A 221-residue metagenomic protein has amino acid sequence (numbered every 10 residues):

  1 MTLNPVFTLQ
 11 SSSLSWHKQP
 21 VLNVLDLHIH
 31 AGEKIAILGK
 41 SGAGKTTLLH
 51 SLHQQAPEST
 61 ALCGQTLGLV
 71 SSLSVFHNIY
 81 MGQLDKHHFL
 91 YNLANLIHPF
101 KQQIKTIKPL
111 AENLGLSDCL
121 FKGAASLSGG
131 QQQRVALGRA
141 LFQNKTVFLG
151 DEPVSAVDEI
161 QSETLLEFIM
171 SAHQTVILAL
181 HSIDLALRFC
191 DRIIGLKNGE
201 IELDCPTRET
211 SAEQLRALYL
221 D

Functional and structural regions predicted by a protein language model:
L93-C119: Conserved ABC ATPase "signature" region
G123-L127, Q131: Conserved ABC ATPase signature
L137: Hydrophobic anchor residue at the start of the ABC signature
F148-D151: Catalytic Walker B motif of ABC-type/P-loop ATPase nucleotide-binding domains
S155-E167: Conserved D-loop/post-Walker B switch-helix segment of ABC ATPase nucleotide-binding domains
L180-H181: H-loop/switch region of ABC-family ATPase nucleotide-binding domains
E200-D221: Conserved beta-strand-loop-alpha-helix hinge in the C-terminal portion of ABC ATPase nucleotide-binding domains
